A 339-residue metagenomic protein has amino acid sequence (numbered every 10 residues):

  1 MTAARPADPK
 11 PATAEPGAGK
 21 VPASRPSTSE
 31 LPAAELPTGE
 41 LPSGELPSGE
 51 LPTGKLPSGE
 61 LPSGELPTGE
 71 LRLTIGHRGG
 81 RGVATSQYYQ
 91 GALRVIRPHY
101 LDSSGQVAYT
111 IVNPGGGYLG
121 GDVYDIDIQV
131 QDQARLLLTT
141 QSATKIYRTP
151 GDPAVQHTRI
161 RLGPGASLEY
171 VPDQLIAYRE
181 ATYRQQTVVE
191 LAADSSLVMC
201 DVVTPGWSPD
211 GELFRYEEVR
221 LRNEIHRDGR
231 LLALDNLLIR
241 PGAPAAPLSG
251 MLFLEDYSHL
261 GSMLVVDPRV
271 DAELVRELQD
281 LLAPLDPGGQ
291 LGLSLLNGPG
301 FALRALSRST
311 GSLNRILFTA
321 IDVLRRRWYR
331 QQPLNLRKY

Functional and structural regions predicted by a protein language model:
T2-K10, G59-Q174, R179: N-terminal, charged/glycine-rich beta-strand/loop interface patches
P6, P11-L66: Long, intrinsically disordered low-complexity tandem-repeat segments
L71, Y124, Q156-T158, A166 (+3 more regions): One face of beta-strands
R94-R97, Y147-P153, E180-T182, S208-E212 (+2 more regions): A short, polar/proline- and glycine-enriched secondary-structure boundary/capping micro-motif
V130-D132, T140-S142, L162-P164, P172-Q174 (+6 more regions): Short, structured patches in soluble enzyme cores that scaffold and shape functional sites
R135-L137, S167-E169, S196-V198, G261-S262 (+1 more regions): Structural motif
D152-F214: Internal, conserved structured core segments that host functional sites
V203-Y339: A structural signal for small-residue-enriched, beta-sheet-centric alpha/beta enzyme cores and oligomeric scaffold folds
